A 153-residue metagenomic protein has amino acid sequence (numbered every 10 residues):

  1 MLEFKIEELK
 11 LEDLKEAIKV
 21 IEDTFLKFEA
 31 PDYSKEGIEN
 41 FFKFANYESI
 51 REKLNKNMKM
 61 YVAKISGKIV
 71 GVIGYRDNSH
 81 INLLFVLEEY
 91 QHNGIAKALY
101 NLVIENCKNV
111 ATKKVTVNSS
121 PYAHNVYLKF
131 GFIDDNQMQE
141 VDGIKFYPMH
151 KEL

Functional and structural regions predicted by a protein language model:
F4-K19: A short beta-loop-alpha structural element at the N-terminal edge of CoA-dependent acyl/N-acetyltransferase catalytic
E22-S49: Conserved GNAT-fold acetyl-CoA-binding loop/helix
A45-Y61, H80: A short helix-loop-beta-strand connector motif used in the catalytic cores of GNAT acetyltransferases and, in some
M58-G71, R76: Conserved beta-hairpin
L84-Q91: A short, internal acetyl-CoA/4′-phosphopantetheine-binding micro-motif in the GNAT/acyltransferase core
H92-E105: Conserved acetyl-CoA-binding loop-helix of GNAT-fold acetyltransferases
C107-S120: Conserved GNAT acetyl-CoA-binding A-motif
T116-N118, I133-P148: Conserved catalytic-core motifs of GNAT/GCN5-like acyltransferases
